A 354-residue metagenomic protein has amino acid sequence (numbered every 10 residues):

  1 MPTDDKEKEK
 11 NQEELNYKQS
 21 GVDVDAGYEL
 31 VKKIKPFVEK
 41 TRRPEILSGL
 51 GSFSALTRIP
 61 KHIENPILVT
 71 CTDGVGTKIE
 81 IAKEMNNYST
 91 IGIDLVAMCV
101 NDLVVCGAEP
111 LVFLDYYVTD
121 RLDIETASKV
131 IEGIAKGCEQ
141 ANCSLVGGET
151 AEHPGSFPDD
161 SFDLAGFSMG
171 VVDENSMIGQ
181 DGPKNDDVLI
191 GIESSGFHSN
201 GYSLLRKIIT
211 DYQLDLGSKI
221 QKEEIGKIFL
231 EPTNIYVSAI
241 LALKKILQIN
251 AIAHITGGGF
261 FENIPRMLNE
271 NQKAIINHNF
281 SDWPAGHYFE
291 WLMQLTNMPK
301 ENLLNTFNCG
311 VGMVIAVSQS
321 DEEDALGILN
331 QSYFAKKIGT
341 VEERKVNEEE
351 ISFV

Functional and structural regions predicted by a protein language model:
P2-P44: N-terminal amphipathic/basic leader segments beginning at the initiator methionine
D4-D5, E13-Q19, P36, E64 (+4 more regions): Glycine-/charge-enriched secondary-structure boundary and capping motifs
V22, A26, I91, N200 (+2 more regions): A generic structural signal for residues located within well-ordered alpha-helices of large catalytic or ligand-binding
P36-S195: Glycine-rich phosphate/pyrophosphate-binding loop regions near the starts of catalytic domains
V38-R42, Y212, T296: Short amphipathic alpha-helical segments enriched in hydrophobics
D163, S176-K222, F261: Short, acidic (Asp/Glu-rich) active-site segment that either coordinates a divalent metal cofactor
